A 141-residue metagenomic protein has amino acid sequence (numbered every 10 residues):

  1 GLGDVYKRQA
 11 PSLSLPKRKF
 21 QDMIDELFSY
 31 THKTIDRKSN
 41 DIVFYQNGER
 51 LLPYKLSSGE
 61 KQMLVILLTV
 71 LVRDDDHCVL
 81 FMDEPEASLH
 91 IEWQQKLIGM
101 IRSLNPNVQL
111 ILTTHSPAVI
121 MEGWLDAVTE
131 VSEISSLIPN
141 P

Functional and structural regions predicted by a protein language model:
G1-Y6: Short, small-residue-biased leader/transition segments that mark boundaries at the very start of proteins
K7-P16: A short, highly charged nucleic-acid-interacting micro-segment common to nuclease and nuclease-linked defense proteins
P16-E26: C-terminal regulatory/interaction module of P-loop NTP-utilizing enzymes
D22, Y30-P141: Switch/communication elements of ASCE P-loop NTPase nucleotide-binding domains
